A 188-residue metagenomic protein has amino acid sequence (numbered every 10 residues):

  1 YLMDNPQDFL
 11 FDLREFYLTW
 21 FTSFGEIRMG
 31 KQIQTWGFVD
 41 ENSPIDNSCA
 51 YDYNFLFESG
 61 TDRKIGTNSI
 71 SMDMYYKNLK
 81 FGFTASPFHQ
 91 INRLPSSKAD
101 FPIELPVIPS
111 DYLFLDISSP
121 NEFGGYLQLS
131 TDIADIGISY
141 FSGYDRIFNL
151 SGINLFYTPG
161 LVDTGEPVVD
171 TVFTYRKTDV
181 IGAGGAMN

Functional and structural regions predicted by a protein language model:
Y1-A99, D132: Outer membrane beta-barrel
F24, D62-N188: Signature for the C-terminal beta-barrel architecture of outer-membrane proteins
